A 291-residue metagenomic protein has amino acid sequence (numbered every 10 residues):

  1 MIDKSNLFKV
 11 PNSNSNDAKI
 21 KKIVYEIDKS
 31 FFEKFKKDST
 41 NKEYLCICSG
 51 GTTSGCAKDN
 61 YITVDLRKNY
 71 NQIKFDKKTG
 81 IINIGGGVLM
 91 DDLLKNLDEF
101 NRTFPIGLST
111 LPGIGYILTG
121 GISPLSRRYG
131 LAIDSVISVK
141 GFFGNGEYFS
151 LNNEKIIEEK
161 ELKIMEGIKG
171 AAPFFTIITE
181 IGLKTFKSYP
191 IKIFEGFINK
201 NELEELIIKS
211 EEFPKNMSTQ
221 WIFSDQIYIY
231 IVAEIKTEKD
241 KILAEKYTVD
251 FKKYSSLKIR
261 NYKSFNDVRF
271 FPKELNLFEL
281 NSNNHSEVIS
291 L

Functional and structural regions predicted by a protein language model:
M1-L291: Soluble FAD-dependent oxygen oxidases
